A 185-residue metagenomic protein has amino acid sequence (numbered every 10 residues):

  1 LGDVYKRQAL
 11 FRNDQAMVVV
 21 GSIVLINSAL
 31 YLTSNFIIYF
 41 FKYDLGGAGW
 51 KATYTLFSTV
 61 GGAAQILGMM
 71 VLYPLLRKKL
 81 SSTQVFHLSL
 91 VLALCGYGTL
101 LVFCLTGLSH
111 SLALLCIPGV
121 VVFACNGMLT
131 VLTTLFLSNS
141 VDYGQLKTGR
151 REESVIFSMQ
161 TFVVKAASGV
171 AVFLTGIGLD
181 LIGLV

Functional and structural regions predicted by a protein language model:
D3-V185: Membrane-embedded alpha-helical bundles of multi-pass transporters/translocases, especially carrier/permease families
